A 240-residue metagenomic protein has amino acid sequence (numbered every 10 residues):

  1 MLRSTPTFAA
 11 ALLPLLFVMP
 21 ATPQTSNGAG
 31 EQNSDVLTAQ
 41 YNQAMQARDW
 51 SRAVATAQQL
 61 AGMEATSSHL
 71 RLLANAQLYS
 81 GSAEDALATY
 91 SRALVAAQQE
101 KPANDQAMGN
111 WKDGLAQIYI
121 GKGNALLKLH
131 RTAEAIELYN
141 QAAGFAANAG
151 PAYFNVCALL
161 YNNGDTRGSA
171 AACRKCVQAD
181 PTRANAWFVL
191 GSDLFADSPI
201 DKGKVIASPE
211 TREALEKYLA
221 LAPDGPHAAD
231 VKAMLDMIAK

Functional and structural regions predicted by a protein language model:
A9-V18: Bacterial N-terminal signal peptides
S26-E31, A196-K240: Terminal, low-structured helical/coil segments at or just beyond the last alpha-helical repeat
N33-M63, N75, I120-H130: Alpha-helical segment of the N-proximal tetratricopeptide repeat
S34, S67-S68, K101, G109 (+4 more regions): Helix-start (N-cap) detector for alpha-helical repeat units in TPR-like alpha-solenoids, especially tetratricopeptide
R48-R52, S80-R92, I118, L129-Q141 (+2 more regions): Structural signature of tandem alpha-helical TPR/SEL1-like repeats, specifically the intra-repeat loop/turn
G62-M63, A96, E100, W111 (+3 more regions): Structural marker of alpha-solenoid helical repeat scaffolds
L72, G114, G121, N155 (+2 more regions): Canonical tetratricopeptide repeat
